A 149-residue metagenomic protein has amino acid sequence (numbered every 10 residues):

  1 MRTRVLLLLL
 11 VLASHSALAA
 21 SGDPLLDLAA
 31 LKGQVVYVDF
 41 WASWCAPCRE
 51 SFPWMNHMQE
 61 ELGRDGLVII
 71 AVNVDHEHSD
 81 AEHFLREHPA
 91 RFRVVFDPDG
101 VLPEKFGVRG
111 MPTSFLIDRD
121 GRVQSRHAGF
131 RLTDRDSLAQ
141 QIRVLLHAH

Functional and structural regions predicted by a protein language model:
V5-H15: Bacterial N-terminal signal peptides
L18-V36, Q59: A short beta-strand-turn-helix
Q34-V36, F40-W44, G110: Short pre-active-site segment immediately N-terminal to redox-active cysteine/selenocysteine motifs in thiol-based
D39, I69-A71, F115-L116: Hydrophobic beta-strand core positions in alpha/beta domains
F40-H57: Conserved redox-active cysteine motifs that mediate thiol-disulfide chemistry, especially di-cysteine Cys-X(1-2)-Cys
E82-D120: Short, internal strand/loop/helix patches that form the active-site neighborhood or redox-interaction surface
D118-H149: Thiol-/selenol-based redox modules, centered on thioredoxin-like and closely related oxidoreductase domains
